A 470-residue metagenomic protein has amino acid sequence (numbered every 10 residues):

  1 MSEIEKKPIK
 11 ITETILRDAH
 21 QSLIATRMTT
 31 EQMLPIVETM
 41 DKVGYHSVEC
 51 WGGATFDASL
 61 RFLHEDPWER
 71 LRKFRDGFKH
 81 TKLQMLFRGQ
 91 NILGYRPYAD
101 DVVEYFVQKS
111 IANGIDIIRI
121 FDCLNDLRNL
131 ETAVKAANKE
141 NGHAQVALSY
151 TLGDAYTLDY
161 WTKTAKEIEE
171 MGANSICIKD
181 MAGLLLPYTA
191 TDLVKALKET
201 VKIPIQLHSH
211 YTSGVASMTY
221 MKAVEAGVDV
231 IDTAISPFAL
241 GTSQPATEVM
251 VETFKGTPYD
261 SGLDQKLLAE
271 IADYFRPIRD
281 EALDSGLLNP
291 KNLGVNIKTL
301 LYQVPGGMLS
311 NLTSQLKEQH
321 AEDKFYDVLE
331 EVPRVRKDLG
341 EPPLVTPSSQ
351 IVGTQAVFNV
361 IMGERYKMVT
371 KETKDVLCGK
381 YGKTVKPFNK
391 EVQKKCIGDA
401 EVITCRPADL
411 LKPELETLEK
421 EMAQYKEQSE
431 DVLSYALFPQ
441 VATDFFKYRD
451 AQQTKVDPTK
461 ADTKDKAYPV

Functional and structural regions predicted by a protein language model:
M1-I24, L71-D76: N-terminal amphipathic alpha-helix/helix-capping segment at the start of soluble metabolic enzymes
I11, A19, M40, I120 (+5 more regions): Conserved, mostly hydrophobic/aromatic
P35, T39-S59, N289-T299, Q303-V470: Terminal or standalone catalytic/regulatory effector modules within metabolic enzymes and repeat proteins
G52-E169, I176, G183-P187: Active-site beta->alpha loop and helix N-cap motifs at the rims of alpha/beta catalytic domains
I120-C123, D180, A226-S243: Glycine-rich phosphate-binding active-site loops on the catalytic face of alpha/beta enzymes
Y156-I168, S213-D229: Catalytic cores of alpha/beta
A239-S261: C-terminal helical cap(s) of enzyme catalytic domains, especially alpha/beta-barrels
